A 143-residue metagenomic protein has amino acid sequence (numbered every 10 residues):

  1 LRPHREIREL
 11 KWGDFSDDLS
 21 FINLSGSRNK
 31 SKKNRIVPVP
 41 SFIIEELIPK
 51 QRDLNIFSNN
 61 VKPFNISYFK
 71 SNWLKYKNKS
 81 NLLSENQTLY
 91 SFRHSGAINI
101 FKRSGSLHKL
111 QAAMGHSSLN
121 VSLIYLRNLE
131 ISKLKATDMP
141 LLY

Functional and structural regions predicted by a protein language model:
R2-L47: Conserved tyrosine-mediated DNA breakage-rejoining catalytic core shared by Y-recombinases
R5-E6, S91-S117, I124: C-terminal catalytic core of tyrosine-transesterase DNA break-rejoin enzymes
R28, M114, S118-M139: Catalytic-site neighborhood detector that most strongly recognizes the C-terminal catalytic loop/helix of tyrosine
I36-P38, P63, S91: Short aromatic/basic micro-patch
P40-S84: Active-site/catalytic core of tyrosine-dependent DNA strand-transfer enzymes
R52, N78-N81, F101-K102, G115 (+1 more regions): Hydrophobic alpha-helix feature that most strongly marks membrane-spanning transmembrane helices and their immediate
N60, P140-Y143: C-terminal secondary-structure termini that scaffold catalytic or DNA-interacting sites
Q87: Glycine-rich phosphate-binding loop
